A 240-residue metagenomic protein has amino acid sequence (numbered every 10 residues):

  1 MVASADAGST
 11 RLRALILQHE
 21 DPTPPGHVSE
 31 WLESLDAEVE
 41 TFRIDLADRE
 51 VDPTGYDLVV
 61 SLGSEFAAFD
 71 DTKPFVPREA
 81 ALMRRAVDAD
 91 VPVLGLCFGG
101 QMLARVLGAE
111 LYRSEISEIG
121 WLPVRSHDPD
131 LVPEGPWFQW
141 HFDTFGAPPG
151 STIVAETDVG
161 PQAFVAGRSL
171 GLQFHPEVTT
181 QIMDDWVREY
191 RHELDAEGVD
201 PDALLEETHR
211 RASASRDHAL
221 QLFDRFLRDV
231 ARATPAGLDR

Functional and structural regions predicted by a protein language model:
A3-D6, T10, I16, L82 (+2 more regions): Amide-donor transfer/coupling interface in amidating biosynthetic enzymes
L12-L32, F42-D45: N-terminal beta1-alpha1 ligand-phosphate binding loop
P24, F69-D70, A104: Glycine/Thr-rich phosphate-binding loops of Rossmann-like dinucleotide-binding domains
S29-L94: Flexible gly/pro-rich beta->alpha loop and the following alpha-helix that scaffold active-site loops
L32, C97, F226: Residue-level signal for inorganic ion chemistry
A86-E110: Catalytic nucleophile loop
E115-W121: Short Pro/Gly-enriched coil loops immediately N-terminal to beta-strands
